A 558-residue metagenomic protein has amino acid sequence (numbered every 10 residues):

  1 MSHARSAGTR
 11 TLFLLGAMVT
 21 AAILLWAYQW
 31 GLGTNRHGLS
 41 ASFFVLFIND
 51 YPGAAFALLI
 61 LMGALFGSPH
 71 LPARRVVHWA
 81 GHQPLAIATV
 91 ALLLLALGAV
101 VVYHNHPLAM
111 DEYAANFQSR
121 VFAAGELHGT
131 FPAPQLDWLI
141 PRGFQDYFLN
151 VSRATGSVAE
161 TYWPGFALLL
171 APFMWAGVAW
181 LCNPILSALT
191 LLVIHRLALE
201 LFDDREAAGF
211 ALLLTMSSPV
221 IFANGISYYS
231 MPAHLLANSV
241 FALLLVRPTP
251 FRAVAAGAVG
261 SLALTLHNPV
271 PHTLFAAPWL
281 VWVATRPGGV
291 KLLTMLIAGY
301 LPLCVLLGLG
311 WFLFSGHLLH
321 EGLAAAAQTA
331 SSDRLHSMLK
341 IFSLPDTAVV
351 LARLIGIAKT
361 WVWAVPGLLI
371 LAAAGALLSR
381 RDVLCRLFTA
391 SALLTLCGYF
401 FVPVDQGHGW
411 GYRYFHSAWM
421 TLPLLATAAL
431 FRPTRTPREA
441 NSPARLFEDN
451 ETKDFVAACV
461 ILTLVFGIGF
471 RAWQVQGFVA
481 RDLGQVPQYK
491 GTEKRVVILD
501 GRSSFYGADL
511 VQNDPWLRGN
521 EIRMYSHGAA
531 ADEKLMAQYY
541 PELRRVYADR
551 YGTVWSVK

Functional and structural regions predicted by a protein language model:
G16-I23, Q83-A96, T215, G260 (+4 more regions): Transmembrane alpha-helix segments characteristic of polytopic inner-membrane glycan-assembly/cell-envelope
G63-L65, P69, L189-H195, A277-R286 (+2 more regions): Hydrophobic, aromatic-rich transmembrane alpha-helices and their immediate juxtamembrane boundary segments
G81-V90, L296-V305, L393, L424 (+1 more regions): Signature aromatic-anchored transmembrane alpha helix within multi-pass, membrane-resident enzymes that catalyze glycan
A86-I87, L192-P219, L235-L236, T249-A255 (+3 more regions): Transmembrane-helix signature of polytopic, membrane-embedded enzymes that assemble or transfer cell-envelope glycans
A115-N116, N224, M231, A364 (+4 more regions): Hydrophobic/aromatic-rich transmembrane helices and adjacent perimembrane loops
A124-F166, L170, A324-M338: Interfacial juxtamembrane loops and adjacent helix segments that form the catalytic/substrate-binding surfaces
A171, L197, A211-M216, S239-L244 (+2 more regions): Membrane-interface alpha helices of multi-pass inner-membrane proteins
L264, V270-L371, L462-G467, R471: Membrane-lumen/periplasm interface segments of specific transmembrane helices in polyprenyl phosphate-linked
